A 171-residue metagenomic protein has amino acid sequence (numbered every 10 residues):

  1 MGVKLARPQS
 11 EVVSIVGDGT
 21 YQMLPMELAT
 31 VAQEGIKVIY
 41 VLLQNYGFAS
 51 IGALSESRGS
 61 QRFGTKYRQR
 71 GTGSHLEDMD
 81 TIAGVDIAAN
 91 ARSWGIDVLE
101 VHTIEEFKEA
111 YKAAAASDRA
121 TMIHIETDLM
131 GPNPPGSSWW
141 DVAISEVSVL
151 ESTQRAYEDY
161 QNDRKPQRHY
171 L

Functional and structural regions predicted by a protein language model:
M1-L171: Thiamine diphosphate
